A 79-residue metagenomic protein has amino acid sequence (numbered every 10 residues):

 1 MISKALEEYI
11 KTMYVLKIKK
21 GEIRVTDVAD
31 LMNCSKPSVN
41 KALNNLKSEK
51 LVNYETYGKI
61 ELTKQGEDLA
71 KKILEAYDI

Functional and structural regions predicted by a protein language model:
M1-I2, L62: Alpha-helical hairpin
I2-C34: N-terminal helix-turn-helix DNA-binding core of bacterial DNA-binding proteins
P37: Key DNA-contact positions within bacterial/archaeal DNA-binding proteins
L43-N44: Short, hydrophobic-biased segments on the C-terminal half of alpha helices that form "recognition helices"
K47-E55: A short, conserved structural fragment
G58-A76: Basic, amphipathic "hinge/linker" alpha-helix immediately C-terminal to the N-terminal HTH DNA-binding motif
